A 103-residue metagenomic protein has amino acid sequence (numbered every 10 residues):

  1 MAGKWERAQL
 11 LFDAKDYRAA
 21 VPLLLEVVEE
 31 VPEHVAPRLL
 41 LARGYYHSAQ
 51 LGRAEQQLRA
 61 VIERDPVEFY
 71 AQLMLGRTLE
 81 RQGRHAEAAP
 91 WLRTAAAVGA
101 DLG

Functional and structural regions predicted by a protein language model:
M1, R77-G103: Terminal, low-structured helical/coil segments at or just beyond the last alpha-helical repeat
A14-L23, S48-A60, G83-T94: Structural signature of tandem alpha-helical TPR/SEL1-like repeats, specifically the intra-repeat loop/turn
E26-E29, R59-E63, A96-A97: Conserved structural position within tetratricopeptide repeats
E26-S48: Short, charge-rich amphipathic alpha-helical segments embedded in non-transmembrane helical bundles/solenoids
